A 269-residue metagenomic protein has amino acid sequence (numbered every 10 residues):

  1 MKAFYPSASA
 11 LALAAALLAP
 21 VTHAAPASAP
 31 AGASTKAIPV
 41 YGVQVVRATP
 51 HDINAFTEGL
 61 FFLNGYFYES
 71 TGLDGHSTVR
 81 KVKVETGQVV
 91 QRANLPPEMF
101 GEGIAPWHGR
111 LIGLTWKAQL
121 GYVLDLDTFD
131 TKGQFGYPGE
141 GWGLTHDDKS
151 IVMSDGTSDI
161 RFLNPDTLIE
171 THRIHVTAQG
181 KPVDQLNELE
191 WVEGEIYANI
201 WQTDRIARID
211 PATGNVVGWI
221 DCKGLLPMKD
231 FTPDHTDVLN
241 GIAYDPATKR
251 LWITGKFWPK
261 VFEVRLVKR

Functional and structural regions predicted by a protein language model:
A33-I53, V84-Q88: A short helix->beta-strand "capping" segment at the edge of beta-propeller domains
V46-T78, N94, E98-A105: Beta-strand-rich domains and repeat architectures in extracellular enzymes and scaffolds, especially beta-propellers
A48-I53, A93-P97, G133-P138, H175-K181 (+2 more regions): Surface loop/turn motifs at the tips and blade-to-blade linkers of beta-strand repeat domains
T57, L186, P233-A243: Signature of short aromatic-glycine-proline-rich micro-motifs recurring in repeat-based ectodomains
N64-G65, H108-G109, D148-K149, E193-G194 (+1 more regions): Short coil/turn segments that connect the beta-strands within blades of beta-propeller domains
E69-L73, I112-A118, M153-T157, A198-Q202 (+1 more regions): Conserved beta-strand positions in repeat-built beta-propeller and related beta-rich domains
K83-G87, D125-F129, P165-L168, D210-G214 (+1 more regions): Short loop/turn segments that connect beta-strands within beta-propeller blades
G87-V123, T131-G141: Blade-loop segments of beta-propeller domains
